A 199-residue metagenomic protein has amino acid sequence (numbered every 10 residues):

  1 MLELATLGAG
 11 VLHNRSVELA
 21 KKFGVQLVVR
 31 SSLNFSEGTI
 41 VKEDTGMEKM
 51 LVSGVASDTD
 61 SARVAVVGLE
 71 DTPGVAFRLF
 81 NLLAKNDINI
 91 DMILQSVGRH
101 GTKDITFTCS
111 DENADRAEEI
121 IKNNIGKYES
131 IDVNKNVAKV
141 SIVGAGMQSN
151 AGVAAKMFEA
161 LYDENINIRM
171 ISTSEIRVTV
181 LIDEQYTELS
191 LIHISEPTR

Functional and structural regions predicted by a protein language model:
M1-A5, S61-A65, T102, E175-T179: Short beta-alpha connecting loops at secondary-structure transitions that line or flank enzyme active sites
M1-F35: Polyanion-binding loop/helix "lid" in catalytic or ligand-binding cores
G24, S32-V133: A glycine- and small/hydrophobic-rich beta-loop-beta segment that serves as a flexible "lid/hinge" or phosphate-binding
E70-L79, Q148-A155, S172: Short, low-complexity cationic-aromatic patches
T102-D111, K139-V140, I176-D183: A generic structural motif
A117-A155: Generic long, charged, amphipathic alpha-helical segments
I192-T198: Residue-level detector of conserved catalytic or cofactor/ligand-binding positions in enzyme active sites
